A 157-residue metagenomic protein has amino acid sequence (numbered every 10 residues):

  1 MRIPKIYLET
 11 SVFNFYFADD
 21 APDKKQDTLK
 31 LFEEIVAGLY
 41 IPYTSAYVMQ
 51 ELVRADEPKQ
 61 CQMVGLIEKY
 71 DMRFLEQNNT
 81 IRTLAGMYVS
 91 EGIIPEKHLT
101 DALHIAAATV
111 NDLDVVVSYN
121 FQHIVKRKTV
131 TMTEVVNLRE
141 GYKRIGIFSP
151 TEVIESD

Functional and structural regions predicted by a protein language model:
M1-R2, D19-D20, K25, N111-D157: Acidic, PIN/NYN-like endoribonuclease modules and their adjacent C-terminal/linker elements
M1-T44, V53-G65, S90-E96, V130-T133 (+1 more regions): Short, well-structured N-terminal submotif of metal-dependent ribonuclease cores
F13, V48-E51, T80-R82: Short, catalytically relevant binding-site loops at active-site mouths
I41, D71-L75, R144-G146: Conserved beta-strand segments of alpha/beta enzyme cores
A46, E76-N78, F148-T151: Residues at the C-termini of beta-strands that transition into short coil/loop
M72-V130, I154: Active-site neighborhoods of divalent-metal-dependent phosphate/nucleic-acid chemistry enzymes
